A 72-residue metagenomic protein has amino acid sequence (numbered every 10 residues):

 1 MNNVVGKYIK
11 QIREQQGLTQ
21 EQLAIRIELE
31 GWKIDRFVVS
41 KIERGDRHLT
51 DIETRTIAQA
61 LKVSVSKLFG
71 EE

Functional and structural regions predicted by a protein language model:
M1-Q15, S66: A short, Lys/Arg-rich alpha-helix, primarily the initiator
K10, E14, E28-L29, R44: Residue-level detection of the helix-turn-helix DNA-binding "recognition helix"
Q15, R26, A60: Residues within the alpha-helical elements of helix-turn-helix
L18-K41: Short alpha-helical DNA-recognition segment
I52-K67: DNA major-groove recognition helix of helix-turn-helix/homeodomain DNA-binding modules
G70-E71: Phosphate-coordinating loops and pocket residues in cytosolic domains that bind phosphorylated ligands
